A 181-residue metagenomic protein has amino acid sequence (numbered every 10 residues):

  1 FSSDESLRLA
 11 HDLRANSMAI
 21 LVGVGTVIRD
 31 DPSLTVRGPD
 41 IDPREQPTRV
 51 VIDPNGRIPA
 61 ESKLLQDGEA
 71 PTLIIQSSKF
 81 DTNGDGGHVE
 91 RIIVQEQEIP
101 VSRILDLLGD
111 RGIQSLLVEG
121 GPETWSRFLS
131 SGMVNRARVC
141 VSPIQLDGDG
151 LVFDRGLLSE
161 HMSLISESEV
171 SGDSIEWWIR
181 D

Functional and structural regions predicted by a protein language model:
F1-D181: Enzymes that bind and transform nitrogen-containing heteroaromatic metabolites
